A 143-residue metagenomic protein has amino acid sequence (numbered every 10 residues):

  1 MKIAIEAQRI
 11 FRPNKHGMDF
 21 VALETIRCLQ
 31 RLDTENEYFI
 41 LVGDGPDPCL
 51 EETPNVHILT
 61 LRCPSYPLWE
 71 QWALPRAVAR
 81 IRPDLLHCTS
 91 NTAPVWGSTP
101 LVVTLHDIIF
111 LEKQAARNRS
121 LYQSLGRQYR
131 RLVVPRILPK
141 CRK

Functional and structural regions predicted by a protein language model:
M1-K143: Carbohydrate transferase catalytic cores enriched for Leloir-type hexosyltransferases
